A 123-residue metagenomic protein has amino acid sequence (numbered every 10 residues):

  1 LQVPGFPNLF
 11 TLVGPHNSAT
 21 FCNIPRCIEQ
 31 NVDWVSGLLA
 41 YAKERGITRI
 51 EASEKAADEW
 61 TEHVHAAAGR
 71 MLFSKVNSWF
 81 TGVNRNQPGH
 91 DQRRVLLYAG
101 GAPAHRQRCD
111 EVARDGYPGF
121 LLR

Functional and structural regions predicted by a protein language model:
L1-V13: FAD-site-proximal beta/loop scaffold in flavoenzymes
F10-R123: C-terminal, flexible cofactor-proximal segment of oxidoreductases
